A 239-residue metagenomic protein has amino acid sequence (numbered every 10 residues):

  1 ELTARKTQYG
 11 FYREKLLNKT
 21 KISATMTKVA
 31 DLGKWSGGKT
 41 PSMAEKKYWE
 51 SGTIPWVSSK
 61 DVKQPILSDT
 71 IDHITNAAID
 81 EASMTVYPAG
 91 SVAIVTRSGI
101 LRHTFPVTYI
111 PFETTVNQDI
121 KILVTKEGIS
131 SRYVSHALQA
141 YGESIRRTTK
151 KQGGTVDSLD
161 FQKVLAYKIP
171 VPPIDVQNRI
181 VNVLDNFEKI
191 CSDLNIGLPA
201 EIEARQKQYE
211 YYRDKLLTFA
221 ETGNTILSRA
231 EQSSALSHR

Functional and structural regions predicted by a protein language model:
E1-R239: Charged, alpha-helix-forming regions
